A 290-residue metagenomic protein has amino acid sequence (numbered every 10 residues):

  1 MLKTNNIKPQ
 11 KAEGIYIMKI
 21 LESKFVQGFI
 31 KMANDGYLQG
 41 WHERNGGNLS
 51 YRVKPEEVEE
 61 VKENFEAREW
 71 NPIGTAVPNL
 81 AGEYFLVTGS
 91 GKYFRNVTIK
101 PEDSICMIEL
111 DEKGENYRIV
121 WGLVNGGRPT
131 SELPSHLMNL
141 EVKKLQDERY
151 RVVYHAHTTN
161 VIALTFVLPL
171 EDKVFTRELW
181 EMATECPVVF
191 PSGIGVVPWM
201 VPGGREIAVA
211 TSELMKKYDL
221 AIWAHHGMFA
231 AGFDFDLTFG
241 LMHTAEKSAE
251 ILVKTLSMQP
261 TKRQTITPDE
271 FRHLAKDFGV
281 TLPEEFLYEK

Functional and structural regions predicted by a protein language model:
N5-N6, F278: Generic low-complexity, intrinsically disordered sequence content enriched in small uncharged/hydrophobic residues
N6-I17: Short, Lys/Arg-enriched N-terminal segments with co-localized hydrophobic residues within the first ~10-30 amino acids
Y16-K290: Glycine-rich flexible loops
